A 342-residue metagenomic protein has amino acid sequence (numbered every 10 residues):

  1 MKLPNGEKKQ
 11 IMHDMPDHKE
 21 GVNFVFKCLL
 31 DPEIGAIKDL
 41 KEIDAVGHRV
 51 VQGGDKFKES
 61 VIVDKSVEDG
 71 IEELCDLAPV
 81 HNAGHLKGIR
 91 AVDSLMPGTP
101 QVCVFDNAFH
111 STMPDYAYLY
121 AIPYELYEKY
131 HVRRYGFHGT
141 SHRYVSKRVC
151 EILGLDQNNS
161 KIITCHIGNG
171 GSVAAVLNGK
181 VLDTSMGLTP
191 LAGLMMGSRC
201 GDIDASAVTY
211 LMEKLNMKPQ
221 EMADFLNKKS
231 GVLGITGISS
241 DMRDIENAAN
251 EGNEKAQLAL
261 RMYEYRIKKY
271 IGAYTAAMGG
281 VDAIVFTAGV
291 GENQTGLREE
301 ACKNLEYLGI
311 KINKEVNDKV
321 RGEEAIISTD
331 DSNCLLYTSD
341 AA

Functional and structural regions predicted by a protein language model:
M1-P16: Short glycine-rich, Thr/Ser-proximal phosphate-binding strand/loop in the N-terminal lobe of ATP-dependent enzymes
C28-I43, I152-D156, I271-V281: Phosphate/pyrophosphate-binding loops at sites that engage ATP/ADP/AMP, CoA/4′-phosphopantetheine, polyphosphate
L29, G35-H81, V102, A108-L119: Short beta-strand-loop/turn "lid" adjacent to the catalytic site in phosphate-handling enzymes
H48, P79-A83, P100-F105, I163-C165 (+3 more regions): General beta-strand structural signal in soluble alpha/beta enzymes
F109-K214: Glycine-rich phosphate-binding loop of actin/hexokinase-like ATP-binding domains
D224, G231-I235, M242-A277: Adenine-nucleotide phosphate-binding core of ATP-dependent small-molecule kinases
D282-N304: Glycine-rich phosphate-binding loops at beta-strand->alpha-helix junctions
Y337-A341: Conserved small/polar residues in nucleotide/adenosyl-binding loops
